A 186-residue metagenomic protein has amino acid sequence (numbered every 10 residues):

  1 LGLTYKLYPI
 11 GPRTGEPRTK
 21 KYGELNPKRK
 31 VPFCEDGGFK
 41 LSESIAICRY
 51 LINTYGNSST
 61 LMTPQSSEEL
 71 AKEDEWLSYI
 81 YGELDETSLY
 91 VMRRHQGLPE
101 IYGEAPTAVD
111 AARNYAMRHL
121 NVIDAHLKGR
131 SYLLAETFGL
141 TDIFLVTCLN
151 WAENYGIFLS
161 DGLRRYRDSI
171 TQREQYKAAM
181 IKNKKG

Functional and structural regions predicted by a protein language model:
L1-D110, N114-M117, D124: GST-like domain detector, emphasizing the conserved glutathione-binding G-site in the N-terminal thioredoxin-like
Y5, D110-A111, G156-L163: Structural helix-adjacent loops and short alpha-helical linkers that scaffold large soluble proteins
G11-T14, T141, Y166, K184-K185: Conserved beta-strand edge residues that scaffold enzyme active sites
C34, D142, R173: Conserved G/P- and acidic residue-centered "switch" motifs that form tight phosphate/ATP-binding loops in soluble
I52, C148-L149, M180: Active-site-flanking alpha-helical
N57, A125-T137, F158, Q175-A179: Surface-exposed helix-capping loop/turn segments at secondary-structure junctions
E83, S88-M92, L133-F158, R164 (+1 more regions): GST superfamily/GST-like fold recognition
G162-G186: Long hydrophobic alpha-helical segments typical of transmembrane helices together with their membrane-interfacial
